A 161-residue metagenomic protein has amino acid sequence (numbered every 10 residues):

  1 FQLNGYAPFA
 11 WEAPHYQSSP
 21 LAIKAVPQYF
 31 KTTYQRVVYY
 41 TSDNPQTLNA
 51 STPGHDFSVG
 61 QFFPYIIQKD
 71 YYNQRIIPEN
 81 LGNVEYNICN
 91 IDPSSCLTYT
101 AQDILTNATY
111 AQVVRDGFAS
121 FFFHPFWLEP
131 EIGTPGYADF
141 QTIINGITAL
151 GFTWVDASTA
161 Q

Functional and structural regions predicted by a protein language model:
F1-Q17, N107-H124: CE4/NodB-like, metal-dependent polysaccharide N-deacetylase domain that modifies extracellular/periplasmic N-acetylated
Q2-N4, P27-S51, R115-Q161: C-terminal domain-boundary segment and adjacent tail
A7-P14, N87-T98, H124-T134: The substrate-binding groove and active-site-proximal loops of carbohydrate-active enzymes, especially glycoside
W11, R75-E79, F121, I147: Generic structural hydrophobic/aromatic packing signal, biased to beta-strands
H15-Q112: Active-site-adjacent pocket scaffolds in enzyme catalytic domains
